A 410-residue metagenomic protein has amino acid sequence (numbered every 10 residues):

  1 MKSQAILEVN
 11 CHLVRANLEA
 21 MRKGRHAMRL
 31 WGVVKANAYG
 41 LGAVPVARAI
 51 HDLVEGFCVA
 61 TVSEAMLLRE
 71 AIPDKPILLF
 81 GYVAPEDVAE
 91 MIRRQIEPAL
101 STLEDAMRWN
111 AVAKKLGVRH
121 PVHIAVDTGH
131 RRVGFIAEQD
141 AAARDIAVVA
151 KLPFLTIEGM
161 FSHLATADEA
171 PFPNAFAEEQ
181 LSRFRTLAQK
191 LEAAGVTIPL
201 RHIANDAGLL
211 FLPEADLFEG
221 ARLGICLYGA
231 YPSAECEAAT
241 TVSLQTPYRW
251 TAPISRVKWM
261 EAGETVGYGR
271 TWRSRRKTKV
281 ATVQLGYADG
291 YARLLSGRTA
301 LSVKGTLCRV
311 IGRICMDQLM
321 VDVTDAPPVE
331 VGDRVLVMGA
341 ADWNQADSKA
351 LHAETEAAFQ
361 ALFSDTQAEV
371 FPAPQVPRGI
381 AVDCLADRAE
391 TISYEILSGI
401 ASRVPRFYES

Functional and structural regions predicted by a protein language model:
K2-C11, R15, E19, K23 (+4 more regions): Active-site anion/phosphate-binding pocket segments in diverse small-molecule metabolic enzymes
A5-V9, L13-A16, K23-L200: Active-site-proximal beta-alpha core segment in soluble small-molecule metabolic enzymes
